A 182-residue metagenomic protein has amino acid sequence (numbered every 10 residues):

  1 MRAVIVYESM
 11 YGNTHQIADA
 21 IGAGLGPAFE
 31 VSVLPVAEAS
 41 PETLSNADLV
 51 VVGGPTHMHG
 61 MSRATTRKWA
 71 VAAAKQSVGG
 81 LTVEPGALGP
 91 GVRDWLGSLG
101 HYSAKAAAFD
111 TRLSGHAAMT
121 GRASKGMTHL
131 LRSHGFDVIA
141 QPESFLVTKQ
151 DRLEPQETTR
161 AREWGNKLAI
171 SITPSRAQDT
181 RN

Functional and structural regions predicted by a protein language model:
R2, E30, K105, D137: Residues at the starts of beta-strands that form the adenosine-phosphate
R2-A28: N-terminal beta1-alpha1 ligand-phosphate binding loop
Y11, R112-A118, L146-K149: Short histidine/acidic/glycine/proline-rich micro-motifs that form metal- and phosphate-coordinating active-site loops
H15-D19, L44, A117-G121, E154-P155: Conserved strand-to-helix beginnings and helix N-cap segments that scaffold or border functional pockets
I17-L25, M127, W164, L168: Hydrophobic residues within alpha-helices that form the first helical element adjacent to the glycine-rich loop
A28-A37: Short gly/ser/thr-rich secondary-structure transition/capping motifs
V36-H134: Helix-loop-strand module that forms the ligand-binding subsite of alpha/beta enzymes
R132-N182: Glycine-rich phosphate/pyrophosphate-binding loop and the adjoining helix
